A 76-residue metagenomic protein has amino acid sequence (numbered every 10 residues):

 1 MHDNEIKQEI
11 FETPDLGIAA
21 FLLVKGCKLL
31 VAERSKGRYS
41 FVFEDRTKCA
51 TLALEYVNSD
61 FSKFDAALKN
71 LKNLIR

Functional and structural regions predicted by a protein language model:
H2-K7, L16, L52-R76: C-terminal basic regulatory modules in eukaryotic proteins
N4-V31: N-terminal acidic leader/helix
F11, F21, F41-F43, Y56 (+1 more regions): Aromatic side chains
V24-C49: A short, structured beta-strand/loop element
